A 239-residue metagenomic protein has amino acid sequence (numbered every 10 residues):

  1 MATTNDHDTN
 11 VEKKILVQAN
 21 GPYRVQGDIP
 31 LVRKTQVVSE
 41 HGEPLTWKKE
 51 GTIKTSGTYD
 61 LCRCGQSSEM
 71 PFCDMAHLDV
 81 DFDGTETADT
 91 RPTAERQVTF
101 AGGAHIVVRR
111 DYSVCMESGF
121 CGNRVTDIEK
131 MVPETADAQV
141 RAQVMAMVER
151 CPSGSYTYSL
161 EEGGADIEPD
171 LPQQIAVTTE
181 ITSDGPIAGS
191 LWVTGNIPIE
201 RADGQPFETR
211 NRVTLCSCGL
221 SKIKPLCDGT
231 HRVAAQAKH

Functional and structural regions predicted by a protein language model:
A2-I29, K34-T35, E168-G185, T194-N196: Short helix-coil boundary/hinge micro-motifs
Y23-V25, Y59-C64, P71-C73, Y156 (+3 more regions): Short, structured motif recognition centered on aromatic/hydrophobic residues
Q36-T46, E180-G185, G189-W192, I197 (+1 more regions): Intrinsic, low-complexity N-terminal interaction/targeting segments
K48-R63, R96-E117, D127-A146, E161-I167 (+1 more regions): Ferredoxin-like iron-sulfur electron-transfer modules
T55-M70, L220-H239: A short, charged
M70-D81, M116-E134, V148-G164, K224-A235: Iron-sulfur cluster-binding cysteine motifs and their immediate structural context in ferredoxin-like electron-transfer
H77-E95, M131-M145, G164-Q173, H231-H239: Short cysteine/histidine-rich metal-coordination sites, predominantly Zn2+-binding motifs
